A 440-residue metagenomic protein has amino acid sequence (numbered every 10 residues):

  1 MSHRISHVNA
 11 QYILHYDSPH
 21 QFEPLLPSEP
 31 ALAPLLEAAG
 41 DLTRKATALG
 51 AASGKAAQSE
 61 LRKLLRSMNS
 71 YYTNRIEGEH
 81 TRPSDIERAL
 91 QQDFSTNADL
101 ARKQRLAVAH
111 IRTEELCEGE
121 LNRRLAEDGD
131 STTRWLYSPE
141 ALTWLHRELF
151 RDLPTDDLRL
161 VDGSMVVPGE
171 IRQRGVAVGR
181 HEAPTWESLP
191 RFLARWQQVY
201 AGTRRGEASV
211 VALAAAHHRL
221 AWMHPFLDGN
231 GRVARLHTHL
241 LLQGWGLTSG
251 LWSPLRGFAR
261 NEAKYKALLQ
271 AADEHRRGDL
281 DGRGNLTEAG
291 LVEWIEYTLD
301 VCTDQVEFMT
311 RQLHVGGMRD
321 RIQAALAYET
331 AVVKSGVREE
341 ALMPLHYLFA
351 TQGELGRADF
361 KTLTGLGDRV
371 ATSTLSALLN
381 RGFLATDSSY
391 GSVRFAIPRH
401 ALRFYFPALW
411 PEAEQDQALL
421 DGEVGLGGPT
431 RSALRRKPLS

Functional and structural regions predicted by a protein language model:
M1-S440: FIC/Doc superfamily catalytic core
